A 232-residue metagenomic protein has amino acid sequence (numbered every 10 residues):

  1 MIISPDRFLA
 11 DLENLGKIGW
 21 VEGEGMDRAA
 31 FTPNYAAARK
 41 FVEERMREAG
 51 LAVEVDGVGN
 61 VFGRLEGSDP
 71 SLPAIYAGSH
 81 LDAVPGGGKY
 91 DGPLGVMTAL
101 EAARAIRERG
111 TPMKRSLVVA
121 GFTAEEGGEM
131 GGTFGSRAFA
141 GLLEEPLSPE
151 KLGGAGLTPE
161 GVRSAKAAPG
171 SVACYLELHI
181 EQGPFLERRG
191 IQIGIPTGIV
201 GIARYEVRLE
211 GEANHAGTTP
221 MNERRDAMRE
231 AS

Functional and structural regions predicted by a protein language model:
I2-T32: N-terminal capping segment at the start of a domain
S4-D11, N34, A38-V42, P73 (+6 more regions): General structural feature for long, well-ordered alpha-helical segments within catalytic domains of soluble enzymes
W20-E66: A non-catalytic alpha/beta surface segment that caps or lines the substrate-entry region of metallo-dependent hydrolase
A49, P70-I75, P112-L117, G170-A173 (+1 more regions): Short coil/turn connectors at secondary-structure junctions
A49, V61-L94: Catalytic-core environment of secreted peptidases
A77, G86-G127, A203-L209, H215 (+1 more regions): Alpha-helical metal-binding/catalytic segments enriched in His/Glu/Asp
A124-G132, R137-S232: Midchain, well-structured core segments that form catalytic/ion-binding scaffolds
